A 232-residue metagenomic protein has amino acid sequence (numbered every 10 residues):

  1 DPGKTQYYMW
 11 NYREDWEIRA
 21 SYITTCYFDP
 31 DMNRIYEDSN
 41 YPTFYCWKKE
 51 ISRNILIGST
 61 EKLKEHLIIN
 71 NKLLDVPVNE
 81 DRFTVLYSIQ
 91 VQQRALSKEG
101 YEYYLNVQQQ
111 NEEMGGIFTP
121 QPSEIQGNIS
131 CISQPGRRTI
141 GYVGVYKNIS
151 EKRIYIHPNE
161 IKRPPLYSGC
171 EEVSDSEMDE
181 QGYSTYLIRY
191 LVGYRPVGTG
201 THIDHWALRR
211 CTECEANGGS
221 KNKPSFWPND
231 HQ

Functional and structural regions predicted by a protein language model:
D1-Q232: A sequence/structural signal for flexible, mid-protein segments enriched in small/helix-disrupting residues
